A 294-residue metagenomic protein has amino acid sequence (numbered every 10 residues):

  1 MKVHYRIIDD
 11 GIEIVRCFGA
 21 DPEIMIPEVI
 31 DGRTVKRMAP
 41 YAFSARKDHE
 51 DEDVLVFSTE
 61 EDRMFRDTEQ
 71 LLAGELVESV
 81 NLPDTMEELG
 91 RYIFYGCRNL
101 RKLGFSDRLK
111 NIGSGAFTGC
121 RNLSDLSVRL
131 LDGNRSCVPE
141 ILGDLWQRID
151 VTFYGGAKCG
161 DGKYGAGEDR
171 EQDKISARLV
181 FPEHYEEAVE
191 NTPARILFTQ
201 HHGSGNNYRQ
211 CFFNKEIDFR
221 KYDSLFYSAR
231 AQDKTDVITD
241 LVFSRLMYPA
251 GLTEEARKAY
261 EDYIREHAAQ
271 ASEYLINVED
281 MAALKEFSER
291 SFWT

Functional and structural regions predicted by a protein language model:
M1-G11, F18-K36, D48-E88, R98-N111 (+5 more regions): Structural signature of tandem-repeat unit edges
M38-P40: Extracellular beta-strand-rich solenoid/capping regions of secreted or surface-exposed proteins that bind or remodel
D132, L252-T253: Alpha-helix capping and helix-coil boundary motifs
E254-E266: TPR-adjacent "capping" and linker segments in tetratricopeptide-repeat scaffold/adaptor proteins
A282-A283: Conserved ankyrin/ankyrin-like repeat signature
E286-S288: Conserved hydrophobic site in ankyrin repeats
